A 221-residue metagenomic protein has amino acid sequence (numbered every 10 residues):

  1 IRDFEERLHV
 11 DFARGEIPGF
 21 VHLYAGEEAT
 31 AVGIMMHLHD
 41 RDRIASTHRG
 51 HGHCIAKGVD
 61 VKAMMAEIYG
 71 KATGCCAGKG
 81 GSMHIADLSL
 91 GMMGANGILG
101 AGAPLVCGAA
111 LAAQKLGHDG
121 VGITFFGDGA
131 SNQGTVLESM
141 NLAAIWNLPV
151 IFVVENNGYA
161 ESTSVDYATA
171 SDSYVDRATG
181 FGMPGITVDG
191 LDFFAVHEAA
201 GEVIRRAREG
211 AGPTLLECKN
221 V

Functional and structural regions predicted by a protein language model:
I1: Substrate-binding/charge-relay-adjacent region of secreted/lumenal peptidase catalytic domains
E6-H9, E16-W146, S164-A170, V175 (+1 more regions): Cofactor-binding active-site loop characterized by glycine-rich and histidine/acidic residues
F125, F152-V153: Residue-level marker for buried hydrophobic side chains located in beta-strands that build the well-ordered beta-sheet
L148-P149, A211: Loop/turn elements at helix/coil->beta-strand transitions in domains of secreted/extracellular proteins
V154-V221: Thiamine diphosphate
